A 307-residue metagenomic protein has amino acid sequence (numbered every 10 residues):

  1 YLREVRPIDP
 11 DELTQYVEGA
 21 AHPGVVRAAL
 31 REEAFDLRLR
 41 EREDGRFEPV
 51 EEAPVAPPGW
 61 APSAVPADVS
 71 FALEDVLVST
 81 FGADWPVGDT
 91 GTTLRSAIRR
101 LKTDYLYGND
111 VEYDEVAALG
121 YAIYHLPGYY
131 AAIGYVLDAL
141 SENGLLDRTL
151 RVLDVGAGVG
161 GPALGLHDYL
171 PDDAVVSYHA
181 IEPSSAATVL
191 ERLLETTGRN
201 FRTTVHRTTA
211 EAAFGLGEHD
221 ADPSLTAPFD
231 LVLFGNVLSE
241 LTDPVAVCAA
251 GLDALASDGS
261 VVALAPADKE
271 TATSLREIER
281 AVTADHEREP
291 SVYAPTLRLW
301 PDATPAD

Functional and structural regions predicted by a protein language model:
I8-Y107: N-terminal auxiliary segments of SAM/dcSAM-dependent transferases
N109-E142: Class I SAM-dependent methyltransferase Rossmann-like catalytic core, especially the SAM/SAH-binding loop
D147-G158: Conserved class I S-adenosyl-L-methionine
V159-D173: Conserved SAM-binding loop of SAM-dependent methyltransferases across substrates and taxa, primarily the Class I
T188-S224: S-adenosyl-L-methionine
F229-P244: A short SAM/SAH-binding and catalytic strip from SAM-dependent methyltransferases
V245-G259: A short glycine-rich, Lys/Arg-flanked "PGG" loop and its adjoining helix->strand segment in the class I
D258-P266: Conserved beta-strand signature within the Rossmann-like core of class I S-adenosyl-L-methionine
